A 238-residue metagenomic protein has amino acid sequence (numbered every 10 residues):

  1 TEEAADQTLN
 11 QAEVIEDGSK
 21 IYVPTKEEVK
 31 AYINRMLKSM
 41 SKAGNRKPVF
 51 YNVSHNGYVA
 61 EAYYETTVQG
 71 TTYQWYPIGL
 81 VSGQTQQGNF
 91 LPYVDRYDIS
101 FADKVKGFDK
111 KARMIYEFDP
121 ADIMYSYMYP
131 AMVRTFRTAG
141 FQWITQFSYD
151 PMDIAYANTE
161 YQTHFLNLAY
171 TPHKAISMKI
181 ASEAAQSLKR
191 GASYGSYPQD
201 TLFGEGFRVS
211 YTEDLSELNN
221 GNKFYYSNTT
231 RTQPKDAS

Functional and structural regions predicted by a protein language model:
T1-E3, S19-E61, A112-R113, E117 (+1 more regions): Aromatic-lined carbohydrate-recognition surfaces of secreted/lumenal glycan-active proteins
L9-V23: A solvent-exposed, charged loop/short amphipathic helix patch at secondary-structure junctions
P24, E28-R35, A131, I176 (+1 more regions): Extracytoplasmic/secreted proteins, especially bacterial periplasmic and envelope-associated proteins
V29, Q69-I78, T138, T145: Acidic, His- and aromatic-enriched active-site or binding-groove loops in soluble protein domains that engage sugars
S39-M40, L91-D153, L166-I180: Catalytic-core region of carbohydrate-active enzymes that cleave or remodel glycosidic bonds
P48-V49, E61-P120: Glycoside hydrolase catalytic-domain groove-lining segments
S54-E65, Y125-V133: Short, acidic/polar
D150-S238: Aromatic- and carboxylate-lined catalytic core of secreted/periplasmic carbohydrate-active enzymes
